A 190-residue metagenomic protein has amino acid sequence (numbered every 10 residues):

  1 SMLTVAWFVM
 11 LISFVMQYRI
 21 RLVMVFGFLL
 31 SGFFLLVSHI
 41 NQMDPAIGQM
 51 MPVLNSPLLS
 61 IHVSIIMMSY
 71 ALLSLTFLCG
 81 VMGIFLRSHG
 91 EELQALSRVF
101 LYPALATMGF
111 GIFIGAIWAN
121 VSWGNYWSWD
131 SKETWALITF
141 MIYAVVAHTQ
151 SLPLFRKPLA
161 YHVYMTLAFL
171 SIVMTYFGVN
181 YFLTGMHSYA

Functional and structural regions predicted by a protein language model:
S1-A190: Polytopic transmembrane helical bundles with strong interfacial aromatic enrichment
